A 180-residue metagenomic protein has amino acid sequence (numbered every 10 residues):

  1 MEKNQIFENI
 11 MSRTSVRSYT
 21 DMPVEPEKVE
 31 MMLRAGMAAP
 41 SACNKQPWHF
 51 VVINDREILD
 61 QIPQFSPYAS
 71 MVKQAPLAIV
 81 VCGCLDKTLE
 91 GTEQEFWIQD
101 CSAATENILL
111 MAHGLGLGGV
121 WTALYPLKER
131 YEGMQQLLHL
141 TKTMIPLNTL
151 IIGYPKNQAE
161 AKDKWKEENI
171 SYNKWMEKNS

Functional and structural regions predicted by a protein language model:
M1-S180: Acidic, surface-exposed loops and disordered segments
